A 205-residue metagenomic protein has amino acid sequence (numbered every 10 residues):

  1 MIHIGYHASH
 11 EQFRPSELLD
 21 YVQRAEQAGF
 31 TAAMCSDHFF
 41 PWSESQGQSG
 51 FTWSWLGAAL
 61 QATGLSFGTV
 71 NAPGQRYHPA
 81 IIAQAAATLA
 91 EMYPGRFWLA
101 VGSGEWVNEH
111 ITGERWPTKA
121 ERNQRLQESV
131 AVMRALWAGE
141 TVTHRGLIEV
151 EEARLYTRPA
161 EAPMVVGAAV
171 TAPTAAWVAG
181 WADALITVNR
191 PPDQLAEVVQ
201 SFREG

Functional and structural regions predicted by a protein language model:
M1-G205: Active-site-adjacent structural elements that line small-molecule/cofactor binding pockets in enzymes
